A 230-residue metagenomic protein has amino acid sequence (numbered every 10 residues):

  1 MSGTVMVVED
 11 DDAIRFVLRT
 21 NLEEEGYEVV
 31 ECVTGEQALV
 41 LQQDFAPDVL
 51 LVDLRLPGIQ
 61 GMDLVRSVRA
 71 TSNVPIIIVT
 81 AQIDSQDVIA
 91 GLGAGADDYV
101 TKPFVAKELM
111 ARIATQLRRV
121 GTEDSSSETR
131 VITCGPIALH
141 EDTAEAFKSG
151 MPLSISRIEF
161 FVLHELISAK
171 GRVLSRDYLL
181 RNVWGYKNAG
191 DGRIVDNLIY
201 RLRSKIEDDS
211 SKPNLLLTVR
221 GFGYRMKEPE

Functional and structural regions predicted by a protein language model:
M1-D124: N-terminal/domain-start alpha-helical segments
G3-T4, T115-V173, D177: Short, Lys/Arg-enriched segments at the junction into DNA-binding effector domains of transcriptional regulators
Q60-D63, D87-A90, F161, Y178 (+2 more regions): Active-site phosphate/pyrophosphate-handling residues
R69, L117, I167, R203-E207: Protein kinase-like catalytic domain
K107, L153, I158-F160, A189 (+1 more regions): Conserved catalytic/ATP-binding subdomain
K107, R172-V183: Short coil-to-helix segment of the ABC ATPase nucleotide-binding domain corresponding to the Q-loop/switch region
V120-D124, K170, K187, I206-S210 (+1 more regions): A general structural signal marking secondary-structure boundaries and capping sites
S154, N197-I199, R203-E230: DNA-binding patch around the recognition helix
